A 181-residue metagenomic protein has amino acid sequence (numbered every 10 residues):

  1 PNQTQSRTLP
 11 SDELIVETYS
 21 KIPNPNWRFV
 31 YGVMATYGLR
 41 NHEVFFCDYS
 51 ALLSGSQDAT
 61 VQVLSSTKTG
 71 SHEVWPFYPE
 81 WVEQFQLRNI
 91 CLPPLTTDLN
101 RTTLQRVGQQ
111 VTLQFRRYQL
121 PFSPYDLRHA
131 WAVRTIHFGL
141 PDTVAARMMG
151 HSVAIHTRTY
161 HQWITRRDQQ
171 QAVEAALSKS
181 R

Functional and structural regions predicted by a protein language model:
N2-N41, F45: Basic, Lys/Arg- and aromatic-enriched nucleic-acid-binding interface segment
K21, V33-M34, P121, R134-T135 (+2 more regions): Short alpha-helical segment immediately N-terminal to, or the first helix within, an HTH/HTH-like DNA-binding domain
E43-V44, F122-S123, A132, G139-G150: Active-site-proximal segment of tyrosine recombinases
F46-Q84: Conserved tyrosine-mediated DNA breakage-rejoining catalytic core shared by Y-recombinases
L52-D58, L140-T159: Short, polar N-cap/turn motifs at the start of nucleic acid-interacting alpha helices
S66-T69, M149-E174: Catalytic-site neighborhood detector that most strongly recognizes the C-terminal catalytic loop/helix of tyrosine
F77-D126, W131: Active-site/catalytic core of tyrosine-dependent DNA strand-transfer enzymes
E174-R181: Intrinsically disordered, low-complexity basic tails/linkers immediately adjacent to helix-turn-helix/homeobox/MYB/SANT
